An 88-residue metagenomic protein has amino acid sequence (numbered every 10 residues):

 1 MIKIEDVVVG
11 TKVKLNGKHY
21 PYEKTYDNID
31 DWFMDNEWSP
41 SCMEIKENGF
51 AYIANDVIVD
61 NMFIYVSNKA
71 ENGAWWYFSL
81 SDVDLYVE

Functional and structural regions predicted by a protein language model:
M1-E37: Mixed-charge, Lys/Arg-rich low-complexity intrinsically disordered regions
K3-E5, G49, I53-N55, S79: Generic short amphipathic/hydrophobic targeting helices enriched at N-termini, encompassing Sec-type signal peptides
V8, L15, E47, V59 (+1 more regions): Intrinsically disordered, low-complexity segments enriched in small/polar residues
G17-Y20, K24, F50, F63 (+2 more regions): Intrinsically disordered, low-complexity segments enriched in small/polar residues
K18, W32, N36-E37, K46 (+2 more regions): Low-complexity, intrinsically disordered/propeptide-like segments
D30-V59: Conserved beta-strand/loop element in small beta-rich adapter and peptidoglycan-binding domains
N55-E88: Intrinsically disordered, low-complexity, charged/polar segments
